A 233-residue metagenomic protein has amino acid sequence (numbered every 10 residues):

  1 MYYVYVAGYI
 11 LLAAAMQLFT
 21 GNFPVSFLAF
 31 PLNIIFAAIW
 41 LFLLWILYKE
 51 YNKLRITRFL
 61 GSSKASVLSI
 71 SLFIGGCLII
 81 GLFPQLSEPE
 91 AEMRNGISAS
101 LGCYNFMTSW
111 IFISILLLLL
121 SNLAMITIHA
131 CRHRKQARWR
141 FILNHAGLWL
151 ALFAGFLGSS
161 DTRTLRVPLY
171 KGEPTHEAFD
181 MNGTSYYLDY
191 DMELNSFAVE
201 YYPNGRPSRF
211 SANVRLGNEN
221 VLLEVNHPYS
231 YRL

Functional and structural regions predicted by a protein language model:
M1-R232: Solvent-exposed, non-transmembrane regions of integral membrane proteins
